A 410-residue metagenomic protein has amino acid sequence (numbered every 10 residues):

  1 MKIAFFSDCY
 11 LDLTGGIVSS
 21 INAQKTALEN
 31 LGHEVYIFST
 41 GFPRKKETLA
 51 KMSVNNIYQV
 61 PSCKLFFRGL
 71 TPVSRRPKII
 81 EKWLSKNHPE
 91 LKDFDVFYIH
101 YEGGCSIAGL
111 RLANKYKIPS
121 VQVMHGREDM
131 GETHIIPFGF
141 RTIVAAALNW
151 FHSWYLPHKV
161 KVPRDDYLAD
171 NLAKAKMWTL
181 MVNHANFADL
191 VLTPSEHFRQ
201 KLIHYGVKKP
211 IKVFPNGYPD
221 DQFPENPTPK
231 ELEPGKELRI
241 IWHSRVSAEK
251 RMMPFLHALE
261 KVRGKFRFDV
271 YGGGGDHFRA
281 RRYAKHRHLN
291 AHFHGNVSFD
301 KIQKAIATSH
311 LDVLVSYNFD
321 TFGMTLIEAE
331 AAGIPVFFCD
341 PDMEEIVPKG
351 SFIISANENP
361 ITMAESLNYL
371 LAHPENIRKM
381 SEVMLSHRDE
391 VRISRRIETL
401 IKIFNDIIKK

Functional and structural regions predicted by a protein language model:
M1-S53, Y58-Q59, E260, E398-I401: N-terminal subdomain of nucleotide-sugar transferases
D95, D189, A307-T321: Acidic donor-binding loop of glycosyltransferase active sites
N149-N226, G235: Donor nucleotide-sugar binding/catalytic pocket of nucleotide-sugar-dependent glycosyltransferases
L192, E231-E260, D269: Conserved donor-binding/catalytic core segment of Leloir-type glycosyltransferases
R279-D300: Nucleotide-activated donor-binding/catalytic signature segment of Leloir-type glycosyltransferases, i.e., the conserved
L326, A331, P335-F338: Short hydrophobic beta-strand element within catalytic cores of glycosyltransferases and related nucleotide-activated
S351-I361, Y369-P374: Conserved acidic donor-binding segment of nucleotide-sugar-dependent glycosyltransferases
P374-I408: A charged, aromatic-enriched C-terminal amphipathic alpha-helix characteristic of glycosyltransferases across folds
